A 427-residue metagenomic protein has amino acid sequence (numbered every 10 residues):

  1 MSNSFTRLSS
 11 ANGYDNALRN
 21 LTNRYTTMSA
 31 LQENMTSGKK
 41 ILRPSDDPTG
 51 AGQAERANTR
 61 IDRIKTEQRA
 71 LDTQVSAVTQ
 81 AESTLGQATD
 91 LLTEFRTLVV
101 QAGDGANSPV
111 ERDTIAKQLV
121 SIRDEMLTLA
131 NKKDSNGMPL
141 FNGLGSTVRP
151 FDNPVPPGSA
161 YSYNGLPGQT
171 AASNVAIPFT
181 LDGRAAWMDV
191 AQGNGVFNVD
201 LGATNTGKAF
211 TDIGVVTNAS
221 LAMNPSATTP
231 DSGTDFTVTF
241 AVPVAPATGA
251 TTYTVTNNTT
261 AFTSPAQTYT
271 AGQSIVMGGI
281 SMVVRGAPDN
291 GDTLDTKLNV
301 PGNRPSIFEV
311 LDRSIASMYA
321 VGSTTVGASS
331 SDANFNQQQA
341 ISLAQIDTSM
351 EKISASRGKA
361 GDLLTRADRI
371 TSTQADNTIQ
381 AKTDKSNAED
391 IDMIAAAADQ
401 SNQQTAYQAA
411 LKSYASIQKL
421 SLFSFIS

Functional and structural regions predicted by a protein language model:
M1-D152, I177, A316-S427: Amphipathic alpha-helical polymerization modules
R149-S331: Cysteine-poor, low-complexity segments in flexible/peripheral regions
